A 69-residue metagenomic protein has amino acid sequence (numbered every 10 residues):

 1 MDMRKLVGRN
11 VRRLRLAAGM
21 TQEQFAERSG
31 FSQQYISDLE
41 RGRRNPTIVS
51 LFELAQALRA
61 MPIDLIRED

Functional and structural regions predicted by a protein language model:
M1-L6: A detector for short, charged/polar N-terminal pre-domain segments
R9-R28: Short basic helix-loop element that most often maps to the first helix and adjoining turn of HTH DNA-binding modules
V11, F25-A26, I36-L39, L65: Conserved hydrophobic/aromatic packing and binding residues within compact polymer-binding modules
E23, Q34, F52: Residues within helix-turn-helix
G30-R44: Recognition helix of helix-turn-helix/homeodomain-like DNA-binding domains that insert into the DNA major groove
V49-D64: DNA major-groove recognition helix of helix-turn-helix/homeodomain DNA-binding modules
E68-D69: Short acidic/histidine-centered micro-motifs embedded in hydrophobic/aromatic stretches that mark compact functional
